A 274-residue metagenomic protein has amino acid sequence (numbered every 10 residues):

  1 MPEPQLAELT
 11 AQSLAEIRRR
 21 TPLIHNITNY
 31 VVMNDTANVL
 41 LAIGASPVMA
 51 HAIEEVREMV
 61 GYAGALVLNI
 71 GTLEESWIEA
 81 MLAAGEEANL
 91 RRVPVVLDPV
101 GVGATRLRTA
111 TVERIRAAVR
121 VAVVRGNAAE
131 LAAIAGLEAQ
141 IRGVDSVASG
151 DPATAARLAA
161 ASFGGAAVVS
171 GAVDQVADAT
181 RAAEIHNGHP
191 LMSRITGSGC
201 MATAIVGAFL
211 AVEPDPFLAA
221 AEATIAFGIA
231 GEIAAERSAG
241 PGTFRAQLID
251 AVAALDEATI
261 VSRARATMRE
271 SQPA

Functional and structural regions predicted by a protein language model:
M1-S46, A274: Glycine-rich phosphate/adenosyl-contacting loop at the front of the ribokinase-like
E3-I17, G165-N187, V261: Acidic-glycine-rich active-site phosphate/pyrophosphate-binding loop
Q5-E8, I229-A274: Charged C-terminal helix
N69, W77-G126: Glycine/small-residue-rich loop that forms an oxyanion/phosphate-binding "nest" at active or ligand-binding sites
L107-A182: Conserved phosphate/ATP/ADP-binding segment of small-molecule kinases
A133, T196-A226: Short, small-residue alpha-helix embedded
A155-A160, P216-G231, L248-I249: Short, well-structured alpha-helical segments that form the helix of a local strand-helix-strand
R157, A183-T196: Short pre-catalytic strand/loop immediately N-terminal to key active-site residues, enriched for Gly-Thr
